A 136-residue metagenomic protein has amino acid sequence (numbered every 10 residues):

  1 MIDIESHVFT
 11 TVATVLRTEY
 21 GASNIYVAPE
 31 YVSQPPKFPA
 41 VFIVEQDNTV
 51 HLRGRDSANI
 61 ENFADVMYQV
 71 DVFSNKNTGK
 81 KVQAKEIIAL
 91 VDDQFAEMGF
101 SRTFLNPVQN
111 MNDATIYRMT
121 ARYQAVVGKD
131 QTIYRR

Functional and structural regions predicted by a protein language model:
M1-R55: Small/polar-rich, solvent-exposed N-terminal microdomains that initiate assembly or binding
M1-S6, N77-A84: A short, highly charged nucleic-acid-interacting micro-segment common to nuclease and nuclease-linked defense proteins
M1-T11, T49-R55, E61-F63, M98 (+1 more regions): Short, charged interaction patches at domain edges and termini
Y20-A22, A96-S101: Structural alpha-beta junctions
P36-F38, F63-M67, L90, R118: Short connector loops at helix/strand junctions that flank enzyme active sites, especially segments positioning acidic
V44, Q69-F73, R122-V126: Residue-level recognition of well-ordered beta-strand positions that form the cores of beta-sheet-rich folds across
N62-K76: Short glycine-rich, basic-tinged beta-strand/loop micro-motifs
K81-G99: Short, hydrophobic/π-rich interface segment
